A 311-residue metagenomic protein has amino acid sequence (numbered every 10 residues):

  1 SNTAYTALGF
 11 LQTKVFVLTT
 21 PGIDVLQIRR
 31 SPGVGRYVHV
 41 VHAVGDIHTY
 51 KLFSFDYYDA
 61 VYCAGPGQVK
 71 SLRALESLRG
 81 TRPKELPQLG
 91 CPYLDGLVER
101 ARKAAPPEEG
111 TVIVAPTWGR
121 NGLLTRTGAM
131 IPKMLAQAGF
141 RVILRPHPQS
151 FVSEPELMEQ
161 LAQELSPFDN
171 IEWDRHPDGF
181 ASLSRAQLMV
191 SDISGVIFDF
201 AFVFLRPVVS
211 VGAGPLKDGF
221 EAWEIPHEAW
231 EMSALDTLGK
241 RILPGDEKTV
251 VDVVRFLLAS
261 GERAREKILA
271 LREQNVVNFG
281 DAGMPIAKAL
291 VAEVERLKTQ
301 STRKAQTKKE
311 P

Functional and structural regions predicted by a protein language model:
S1, L89, I171-R175, L238-K248: Short acidic-hydrophobic, aromatic-tinged amphipathic segments that line or gate anion-handling sites
S1-V98: Active-site and donor-binding regions of nucleotide-sugar-utilizing enzymes
A7-G9, R30, S54, M134 (+3 more regions): Structural alpha-helical scaffold elements that stabilize or flank donor/cofactor-binding regions in carbohydrate
V17, R36-H39, A60-Y62, P87 (+5 more regions): Hydrophobic/aromatic beta-strand patches that form the interior of the parallel beta-sheet core in alpha/beta enzyme
F55, P83, G195-Q274: Catalytic binding pocket for nucleotide-activated donors in carbohydrate/polymer assembly enzymes
P92-L161, P244-E247, L258-A259, A264 (+2 more regions): Conserved catalytic-core segment of nucleotide-activated headgroup transferases in glycan assembly
E156-F198: Donor nucleotide-activated moiety binding/catalytic core segment of transferases that use nucleotide-activated donors
F279-P311: C-terminal alpha-helical cap of glycosyltransferases
